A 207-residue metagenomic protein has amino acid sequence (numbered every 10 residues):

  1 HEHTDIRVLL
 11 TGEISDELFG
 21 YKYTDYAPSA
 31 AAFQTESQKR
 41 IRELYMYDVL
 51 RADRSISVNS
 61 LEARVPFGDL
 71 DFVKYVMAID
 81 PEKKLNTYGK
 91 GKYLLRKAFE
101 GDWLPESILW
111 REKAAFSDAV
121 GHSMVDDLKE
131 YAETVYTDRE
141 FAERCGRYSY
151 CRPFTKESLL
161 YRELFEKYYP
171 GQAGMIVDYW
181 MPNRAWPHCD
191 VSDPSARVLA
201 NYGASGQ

Functional and structural regions predicted by a protein language model:
H1: Cytochrome P450 catalytic-domain "roof"
T4-T11, Y23, S29-Q207: Adenosyl-5′-phosphate
I14: An acidic- and aromatic-residue-enriched active-site/binding cleft used to recognize and process polar
E17-Y21: Short catalytic/ligand-binding loop motif for oxyanion handling, primarily in non-cytosolic enzymes, centered on
